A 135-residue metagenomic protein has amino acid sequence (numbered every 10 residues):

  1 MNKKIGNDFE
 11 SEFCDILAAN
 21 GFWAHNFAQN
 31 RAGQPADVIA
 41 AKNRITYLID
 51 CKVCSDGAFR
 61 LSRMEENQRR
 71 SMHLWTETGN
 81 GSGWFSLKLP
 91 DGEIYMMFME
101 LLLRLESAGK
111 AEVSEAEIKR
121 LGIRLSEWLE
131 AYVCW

Functional and structural regions predicted by a protein language model:
M1-Q29: Acidic-basic catalytic patches of nuclease active cores, encompassing PD-(D/E)XK and other metal-cofactor nuclease
F27, L48-C51, F85-S86: Short, conserved beta-strand edge motifs with alternating hydrophobic and charged residues
Q34-A36: Change "...and in nucleic-acid phosphodiester-cleaving endonucleases..." to "...and in nucleic-acid processing enzymes
V38-A40, I45-G57: Conserved catalytic cores of phosphodiester-cleaving nucleases, focusing on short active-site segments
C54-S71: Mg2+/Mn2+-dependent nuclease catalytic core
W75-R104: Nucleic-acid nuclease catalytic cores
M97-I118: Short, electropositive alpha-helical surface patch
V113-W135: Charged phosphate-binding loop/patch that engages nucleotide di/tri-phosphates or the phosphate backbone of nucleic
